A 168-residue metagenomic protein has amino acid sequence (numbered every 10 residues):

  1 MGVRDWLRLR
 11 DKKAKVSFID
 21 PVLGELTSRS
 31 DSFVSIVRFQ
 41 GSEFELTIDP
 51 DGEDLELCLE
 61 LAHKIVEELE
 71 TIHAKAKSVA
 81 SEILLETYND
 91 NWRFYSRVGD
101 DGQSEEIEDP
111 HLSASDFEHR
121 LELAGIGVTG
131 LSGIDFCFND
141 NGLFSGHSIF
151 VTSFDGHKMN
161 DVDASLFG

Functional and structural regions predicted by a protein language model:
M1-G102: Long, contiguous N-terminal structural blocks used for assembly/anchoring
G2-L26, F33, A114-G168: Acidic, proline/glycine-rich low-complexity IDRs
E45, E106, N160-D161: A sequence-level detector of short linear motifs
E70-F144: Amphipathic protein-protein interaction modules
